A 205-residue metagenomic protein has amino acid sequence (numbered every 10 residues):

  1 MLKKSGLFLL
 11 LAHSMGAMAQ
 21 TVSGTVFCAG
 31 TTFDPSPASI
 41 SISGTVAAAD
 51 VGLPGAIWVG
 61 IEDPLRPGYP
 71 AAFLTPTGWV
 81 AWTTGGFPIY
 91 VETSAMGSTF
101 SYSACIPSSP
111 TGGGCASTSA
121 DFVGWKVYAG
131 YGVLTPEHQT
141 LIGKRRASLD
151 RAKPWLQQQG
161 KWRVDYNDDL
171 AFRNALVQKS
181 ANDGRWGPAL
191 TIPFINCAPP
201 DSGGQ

Functional and structural regions predicted by a protein language model:
S5-L7, A17: Cleavable N-terminal signal peptides
A19-A38, L190-Q205: Short, compositionally biased P/S/T/A/G/V-rich stretches that sit at domain boundaries
S43-F73: Low-complexity, serine/threonine/proline/glycine-rich extracellular segments that form mucin-like
T83-G114: Aromatic sugar-binding surface patches on proteins that engage polysaccharides or sugar-phosphate polymers
T111-Y128: Short glycine/proline/serine/threonine-rich loop/turn segments at secondary-structure transition edges
G130-L134: Beta-strand-rich extracellular modules
E137-Q205: Short beta-strand elements
